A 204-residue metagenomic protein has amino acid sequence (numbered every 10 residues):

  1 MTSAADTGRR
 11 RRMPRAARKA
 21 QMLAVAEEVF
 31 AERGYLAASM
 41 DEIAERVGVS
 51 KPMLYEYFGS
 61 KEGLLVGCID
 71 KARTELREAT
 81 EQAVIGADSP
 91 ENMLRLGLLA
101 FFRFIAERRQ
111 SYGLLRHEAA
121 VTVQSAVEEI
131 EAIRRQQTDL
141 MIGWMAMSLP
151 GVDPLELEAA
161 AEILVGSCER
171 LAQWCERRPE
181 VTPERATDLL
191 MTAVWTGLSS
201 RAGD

Functional and structural regions predicted by a protein language model:
M1-R33, A37-R46, G63-V66: Basic, helix-initiating cap at the start of DNA-binding domains
G48-F58: Short hydrophobic/aromatic patch on the recognition helix
G63-A72, L115: Alpha-helical DNA-contacting segments of helix-turn-helix folds
G67, E81-E107, G151, A161-L164 (+1 more regions): Hydrophobic alpha-helical connector segments
T74-R77, Q124-L149, E158-E162, R185-D188 (+1 more regions): Amphipathic alpha-helical packing segments from all-alpha helical-bundle domains
L96, R103-D139, L149-G151, Q173 (+1 more regions): Short secondary-structure transition hinges
R103-E107, S111, G143, A161-V181 (+1 more regions): Amphipathic C-terminal alpha-helical segment
